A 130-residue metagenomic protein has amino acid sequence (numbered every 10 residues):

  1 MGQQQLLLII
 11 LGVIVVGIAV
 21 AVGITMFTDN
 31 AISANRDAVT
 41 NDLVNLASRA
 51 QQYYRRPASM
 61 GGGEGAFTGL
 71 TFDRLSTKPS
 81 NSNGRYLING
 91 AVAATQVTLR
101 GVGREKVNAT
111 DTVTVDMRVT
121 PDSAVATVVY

Functional and structural regions predicted by a protein language model:
G2-G12, G84-A91: General secondary-structure propensity
Q4-I10, I14-I32: C-terminal juxtamembrane segment of a hydrophobic transmembrane alpha-helix
D29, S33, R56-S59: General structural signal for alpha-helix termini and helix-helix connectors
I32-L43: Membrane-proximal amphipathic alpha-helices that sit immediately adjacent to an N-terminal transmembrane/signal-anchor
D42-A58: N-terminal alpha-helical signal peptides/signal-anchor transmembrane segments
R55-Y130: Periplasmic/extracellular, small/polar-rich flexible segments of pilin-like filament-forming proteins
